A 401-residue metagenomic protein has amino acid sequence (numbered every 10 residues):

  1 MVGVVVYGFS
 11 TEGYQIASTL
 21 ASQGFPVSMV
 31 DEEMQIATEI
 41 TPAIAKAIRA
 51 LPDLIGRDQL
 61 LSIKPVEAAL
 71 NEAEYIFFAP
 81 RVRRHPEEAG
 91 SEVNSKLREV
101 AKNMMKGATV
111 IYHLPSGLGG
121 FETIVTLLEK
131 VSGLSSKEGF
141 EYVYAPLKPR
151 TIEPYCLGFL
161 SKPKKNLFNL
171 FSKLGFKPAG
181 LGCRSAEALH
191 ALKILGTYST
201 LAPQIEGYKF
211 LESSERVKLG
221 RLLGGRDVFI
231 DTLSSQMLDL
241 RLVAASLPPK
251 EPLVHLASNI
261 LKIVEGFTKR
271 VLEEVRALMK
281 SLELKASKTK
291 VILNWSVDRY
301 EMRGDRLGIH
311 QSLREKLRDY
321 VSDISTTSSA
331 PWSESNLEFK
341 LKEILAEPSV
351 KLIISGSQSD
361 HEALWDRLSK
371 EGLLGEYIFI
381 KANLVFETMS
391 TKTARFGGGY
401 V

Functional and structural regions predicted by a protein language model:
M1-D53, Q59-A68, T289-S325, K392-Y400: NAD(P)+-binding Rossmann beta1-loop-alpha1 motif at the extreme N-terminus of oxidoreductases
G8-T11, D31-E33, A79-R81, H113-S116 (+5 more regions): Structural motif
Y14, A79-P80, K96-R98, K102-A186: Rossmann-fold dinucleotide-binding core
D53-Y112, W332-G375, F379: Rossmann-like NAD(P)-binding element
E88-R98, I124-L127, R306-L317: Well-ordered, non-membrane alpha-helical segments in soluble/globular domains
E187, T197-T289: Interdomain hinge/lid region at the active-site interface of Rossmann-like NAD(P)-dependent oxidoreductases
V228-F229, A257-V401: NAD(P)-dependent dehydrogenase/reductase Rossmann-like domain
